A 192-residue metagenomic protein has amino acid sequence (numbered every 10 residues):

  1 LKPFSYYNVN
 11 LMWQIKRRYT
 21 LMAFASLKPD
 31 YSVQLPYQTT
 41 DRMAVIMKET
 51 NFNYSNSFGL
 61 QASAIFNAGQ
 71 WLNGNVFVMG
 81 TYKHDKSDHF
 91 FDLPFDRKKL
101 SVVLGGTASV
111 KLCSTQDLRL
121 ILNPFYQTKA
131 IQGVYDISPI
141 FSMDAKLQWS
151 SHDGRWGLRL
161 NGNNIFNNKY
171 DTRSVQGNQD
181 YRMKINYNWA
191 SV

Functional and structural regions predicted by a protein language model:
L1, A23-A25, S32-D41, V45 (+3 more regions): Outer-membrane beta-barrel translocator domains and adjoining extracellular loop/strand segments of Gram-negative
F4-S5, I140: Conserved glycosyltransferase catalytic-site signature
Y6-N8, I15, T20-F77, V103: Outer membrane beta-barrel strand-and-loop segments of large Gram-negative receptors, especially TonB-dependent
V9, W13, L21-L27, V76-Y82 (+2 more regions): Transmembrane beta-barrel strands of outer-membrane/channel proteins
N10, K48-N53, S63, F91-R97 (+2 more regions): Outer-membrane beta-barrel domain signature
W13-R17, L27, F66-L72, V110-Q116 (+2 more regions): Outer-membrane beta-barrel strand-turn architecture
N53-S63, V78-K111: Outer-membrane beta-barrel transmembrane domain signature of Gram-negative proteins, especially the mid-to-C-terminal
R97-V192: Conserved C-terminal beta-signal and adjacent last beta-strands/turns of outer-membrane beta-barrel proteins
